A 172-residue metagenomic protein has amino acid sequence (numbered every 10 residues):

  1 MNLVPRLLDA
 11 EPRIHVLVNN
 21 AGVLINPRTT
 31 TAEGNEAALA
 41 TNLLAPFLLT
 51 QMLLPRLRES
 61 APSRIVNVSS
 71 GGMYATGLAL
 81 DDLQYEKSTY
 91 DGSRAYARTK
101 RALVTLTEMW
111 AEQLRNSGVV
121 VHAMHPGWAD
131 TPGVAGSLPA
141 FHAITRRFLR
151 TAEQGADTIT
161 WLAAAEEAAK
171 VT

Functional and structural regions predicted by a protein language model:
N2-D9, N26, E33-A40: Active-site Tyr-X3-Lys motif and surrounding loop/helix of classical short-chain dehydrogenase/reductase
L7-P12, S60: Glycine-rich phosphate-binding loop signature in dinucleotide/nucleotide-binding domains
R13, L17-V18, I65: Conserved hydrophobic beta-strands of the Rossmann-like cofactor-binding core in SDR/related NAD(P)H-dependent
G22-E36, R58-V119, H125-T145: Catalytic loop of short-chain dehydrogenase/reductase
T50-Q51, E108: A short, exposed helix-loop element centered on a Lys and neighboring polar residues
L57, A61, E167-K170: A generic alpha-to-beta junction signature in SAM-dependent methyltransferases
T99, T145-T172: C-terminal helical subdomain
